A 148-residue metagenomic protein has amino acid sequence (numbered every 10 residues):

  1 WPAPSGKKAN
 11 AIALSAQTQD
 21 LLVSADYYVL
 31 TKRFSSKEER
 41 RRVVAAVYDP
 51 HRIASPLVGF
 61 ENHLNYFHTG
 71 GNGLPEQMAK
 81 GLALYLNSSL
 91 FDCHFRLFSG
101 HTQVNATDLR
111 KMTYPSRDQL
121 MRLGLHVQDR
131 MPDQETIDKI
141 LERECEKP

Functional and structural regions predicted by a protein language model:
W1-M131: Polybasic, glycine- and aromatic-enriched phosphate-binding surface used to engage nucleic acids
Q134-P148: Flexible helix-coil linker/hinge segments at domain or subdomain boundaries
